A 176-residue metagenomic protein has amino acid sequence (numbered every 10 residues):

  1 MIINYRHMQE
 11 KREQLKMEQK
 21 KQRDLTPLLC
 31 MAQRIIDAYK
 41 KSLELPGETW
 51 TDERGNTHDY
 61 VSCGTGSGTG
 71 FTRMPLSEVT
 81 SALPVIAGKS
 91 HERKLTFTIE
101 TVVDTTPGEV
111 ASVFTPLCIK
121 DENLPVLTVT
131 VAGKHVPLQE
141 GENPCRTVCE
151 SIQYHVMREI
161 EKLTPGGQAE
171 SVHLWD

Functional and structural regions predicted by a protein language model:
M1, Q14-K21, L28, G88 (+1 more regions): Intrinsic-disorder-associated interaction segments
M1-R6, R73, K89, T106-S112 (+2 more regions): Intrinsically disordered, low-complexity linear regions
M1-S62: Charge-rich, low-complexity N-terminal segments
N4, M8-K11, L15, Q19 (+4 more regions): Alpha-helical context
L28-I35, L43, F97-I99, V103 (+3 more regions): Generic hydrophobic secondary-structure signal
W50-L117: Amphipathic, interaction-prone secondary-structure segments
T115, K120-D176: Glycine-rich, aromatic-bearing surface loops/beta-hairpins
